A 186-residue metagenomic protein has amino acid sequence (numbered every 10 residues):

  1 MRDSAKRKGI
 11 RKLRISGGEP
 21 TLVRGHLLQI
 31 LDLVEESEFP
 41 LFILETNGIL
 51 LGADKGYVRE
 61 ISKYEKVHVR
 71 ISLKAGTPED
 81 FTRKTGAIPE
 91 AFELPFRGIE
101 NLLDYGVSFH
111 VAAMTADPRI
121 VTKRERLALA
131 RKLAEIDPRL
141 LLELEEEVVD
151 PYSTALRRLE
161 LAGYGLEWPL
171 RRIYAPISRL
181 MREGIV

Functional and structural regions predicted by a protein language model:
M1, Q29-L33, Y57, L94-G98 (+1 more regions): A general structural detector for well-ordered alpha-helical segments in enzyme core domains, enriched
M1-E45, I49-E60: Conserved Radical SAM active-site core
D3-K6, V58-K66, D104, L133-R139: Acidic (Asp/Glu)-rich catalytic clusters
I10-R14, L41-I43, K66-R70, S108-H110 (+1 more regions): Structural preference for beta-strand elements that scaffold enzyme active sites
G17-G25, T82-R97: Conserved non-cysteine loop/helix-boundary elements of the Radical SAM core domain that shape
F42-I49, P78, T82-I88, G98-E125: Conserved strand-turn element in the central/C-terminal portion of the radical SAM core barrel that lines
S62-T77, E143-E147: Non-cysteine beta-strand/loop elements that form the S-adenosyl-L-methionine
N101-V186: Auxiliary Fe-S-binding modules of radical SAM enzymes
